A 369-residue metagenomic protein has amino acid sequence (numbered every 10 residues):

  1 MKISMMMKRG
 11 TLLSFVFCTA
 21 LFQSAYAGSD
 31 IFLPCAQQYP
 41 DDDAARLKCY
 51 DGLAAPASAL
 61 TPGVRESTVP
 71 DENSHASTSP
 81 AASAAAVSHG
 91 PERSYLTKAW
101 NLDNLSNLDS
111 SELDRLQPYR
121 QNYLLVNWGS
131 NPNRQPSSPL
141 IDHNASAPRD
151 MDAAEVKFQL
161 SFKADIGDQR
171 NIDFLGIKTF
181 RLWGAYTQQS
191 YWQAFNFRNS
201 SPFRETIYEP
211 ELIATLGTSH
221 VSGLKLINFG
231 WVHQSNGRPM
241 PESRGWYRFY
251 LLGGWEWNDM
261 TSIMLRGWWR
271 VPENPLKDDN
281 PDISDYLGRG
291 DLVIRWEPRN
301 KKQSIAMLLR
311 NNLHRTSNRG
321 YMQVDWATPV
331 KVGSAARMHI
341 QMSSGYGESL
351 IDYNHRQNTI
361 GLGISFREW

Functional and structural regions predicted by a protein language model:
M1-Y95: Cleavable N-terminal export/targeting peptides
G52, P56, T78, A82-V232: Transmembrane beta-barrel domains of Gram-negative outer membranes and organellar outer membranes
D152-A154, F197-F203, G237-G245, S284-Y286 (+2 more regions): Solvent-exposed loop/turn segments connecting transmembrane beta-strands in outer-membrane beta-barrel proteins
S161-D165, Y208-S219, Y247-N258, Y286-P298 (+3 more regions): Feature captures outer-membrane beta-barrel proteins of Gram-negative bacteria and organelles
D168-R170, S190-N196, T218-H220, S235-P241 (+4 more regions): Gram-negative outer-membrane beta-barrel proteins
R170-N171, S219-I227, D259-L265, N300-A306 (+1 more regions): Repeated loop/turn-to-beta-strand initiation elements of outer-membrane beta-barrel proteins
L182-Y186, L212, I227-W231, I263-G267 (+2 more regions): Membrane-embedded beta-strand positions of outer-membrane beta-barrel proteins
R266-I283, L313, R337-W369: Outer-membrane beta-barrel translocator/channel fold
